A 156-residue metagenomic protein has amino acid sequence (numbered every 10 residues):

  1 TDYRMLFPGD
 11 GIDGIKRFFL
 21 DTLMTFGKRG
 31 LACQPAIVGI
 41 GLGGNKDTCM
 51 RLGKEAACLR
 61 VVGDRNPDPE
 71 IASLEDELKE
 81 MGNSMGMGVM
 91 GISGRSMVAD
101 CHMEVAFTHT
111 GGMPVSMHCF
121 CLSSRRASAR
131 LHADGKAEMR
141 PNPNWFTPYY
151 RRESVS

Functional and structural regions predicted by a protein language model:
T1-I40, G44-S156: Non-transmembrane, aqueous-exposed alpha-helical and coiled segments at domain scale
